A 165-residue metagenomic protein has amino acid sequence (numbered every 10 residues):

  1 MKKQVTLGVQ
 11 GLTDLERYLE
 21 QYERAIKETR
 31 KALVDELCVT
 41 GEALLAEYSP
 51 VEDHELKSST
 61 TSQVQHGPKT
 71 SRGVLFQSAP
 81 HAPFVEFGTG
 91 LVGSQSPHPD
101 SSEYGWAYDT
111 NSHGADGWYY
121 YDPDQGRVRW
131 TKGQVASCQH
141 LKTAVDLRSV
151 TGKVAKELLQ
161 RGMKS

Functional and structural regions predicted by a protein language model:
M1-A25: N-terminal, Lys/Arg- and Ser/Thr-rich interaction peptides
M1-T6, D53-S165: Charged, low-complexity interaction tracts
L19-K31, S137-L141: Active-site oxyanion-binding pockets that recognize sulfate/phosphate
K27-V34, D53, G152: Alpha-helix N-cap/helix-initiation sites
T29-L45, L75: Non-globular disordered terminal and juxtamembrane segments underlying protein topogenesis/assembly
